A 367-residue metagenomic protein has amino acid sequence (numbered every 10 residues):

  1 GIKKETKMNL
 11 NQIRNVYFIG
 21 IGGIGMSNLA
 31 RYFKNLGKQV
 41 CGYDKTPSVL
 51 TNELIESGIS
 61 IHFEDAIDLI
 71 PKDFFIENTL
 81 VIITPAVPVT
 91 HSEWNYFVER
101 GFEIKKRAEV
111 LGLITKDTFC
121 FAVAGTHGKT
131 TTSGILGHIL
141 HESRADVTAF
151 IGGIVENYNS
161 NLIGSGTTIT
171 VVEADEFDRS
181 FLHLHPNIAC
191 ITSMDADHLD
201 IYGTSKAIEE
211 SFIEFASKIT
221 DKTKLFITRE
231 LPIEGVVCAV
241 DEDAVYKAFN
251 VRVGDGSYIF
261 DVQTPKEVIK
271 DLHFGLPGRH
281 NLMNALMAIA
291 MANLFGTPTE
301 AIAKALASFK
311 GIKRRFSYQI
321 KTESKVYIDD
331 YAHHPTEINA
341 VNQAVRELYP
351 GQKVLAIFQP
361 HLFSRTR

Functional and structural regions predicted by a protein language model:
I2-T6, S143, F363-R367: Short, intrinsically disordered, charge-balanced linker/junction segments flanking boundaries in proteins
K4-K106, V110, K247-F249, I269 (+2 more regions): N-terminal leader/targeting and accessory segments in enzymes
Q12-L29, Q39-K45, G311-I312, T336-R367: Active-site beta-alpha connecting loops in nucleotide-dependent enzymes
R14-N15, I19, Y202-E209, E234-N339: Adenine nucleotide phosphate-binding catalytic loops in nucleotide-utilizing enzymes
N15-V16, V81, F121, V147 (+3 more regions): Conserved hydrophobic helix-helix packing surfaces used for dimerization/oligomerization
I19, Y43-K45, V172-A174, I191 (+2 more regions): Active-site flanking residues adjacent to catalytic metal/cofactor-binding acidic residues
Y32-K38, I55, D68-F74, P85-E234 (+4 more regions): Phosphate-binding loop of NTP-binding sites
P47, E176-D178, A196, A332-H334 (+1 more regions): Short, glycine/acidic-enriched loop or turn micro-motifs at the edges of active sites
